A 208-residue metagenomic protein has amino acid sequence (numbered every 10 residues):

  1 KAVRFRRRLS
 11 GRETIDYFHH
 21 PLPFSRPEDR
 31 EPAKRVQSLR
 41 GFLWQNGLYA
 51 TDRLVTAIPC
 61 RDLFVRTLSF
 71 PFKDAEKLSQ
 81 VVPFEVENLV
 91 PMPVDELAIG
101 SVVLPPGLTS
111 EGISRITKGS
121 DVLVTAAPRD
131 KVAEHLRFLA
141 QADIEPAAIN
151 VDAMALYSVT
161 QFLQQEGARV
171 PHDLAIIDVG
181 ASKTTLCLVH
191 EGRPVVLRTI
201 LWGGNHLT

Functional and structural regions predicted by a protein language model:
K1-L22, L54-P59, Q165-V196, H206: Gly/Thr-rich phosphate-binding beta-strand-loop-beta motif of the actin/hexokinase/Hsp70
D16-N46, L78, T208: N-terminal phosphate-binding loop and adjacent alpha-helix
F18-L22, L68-F70, I200: Generic detection of short hydrophobic beta-strand segments and adjacent strand-loop junctions
V36-G47, T160-H172: Phosphate-interacting basic helix/loop segments used at nucleotide- and nucleic-acid interfaces
A50: Conserved phosphate/oxyanion-binding catalytic-loop motifs
R53-Q164: Active-site neighborhood for divalent-cation/phosphate handling
V65-T67, P194-L197: Short small-residue beta-strand/loop micro-motif enriched in glycine and branched aliphatics
L201-T208: Gly/Ser/Thr-rich active-site loops/lids in small-molecule metabolic enzymes that frequently grip phosphoryl groups
